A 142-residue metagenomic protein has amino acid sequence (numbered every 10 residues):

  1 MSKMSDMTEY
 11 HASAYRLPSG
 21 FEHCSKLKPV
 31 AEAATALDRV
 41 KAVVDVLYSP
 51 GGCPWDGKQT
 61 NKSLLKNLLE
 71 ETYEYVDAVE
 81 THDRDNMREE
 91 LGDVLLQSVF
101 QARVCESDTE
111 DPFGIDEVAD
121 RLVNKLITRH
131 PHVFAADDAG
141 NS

Functional and structural regions predicted by a protein language model:
M1-M7: Extreme N-terminal basic, low-complexity initiation segments that serve as generic localization/processing leaders
T8-L91, L96-S142: Flexible "arm" and connector segments at domain edges
